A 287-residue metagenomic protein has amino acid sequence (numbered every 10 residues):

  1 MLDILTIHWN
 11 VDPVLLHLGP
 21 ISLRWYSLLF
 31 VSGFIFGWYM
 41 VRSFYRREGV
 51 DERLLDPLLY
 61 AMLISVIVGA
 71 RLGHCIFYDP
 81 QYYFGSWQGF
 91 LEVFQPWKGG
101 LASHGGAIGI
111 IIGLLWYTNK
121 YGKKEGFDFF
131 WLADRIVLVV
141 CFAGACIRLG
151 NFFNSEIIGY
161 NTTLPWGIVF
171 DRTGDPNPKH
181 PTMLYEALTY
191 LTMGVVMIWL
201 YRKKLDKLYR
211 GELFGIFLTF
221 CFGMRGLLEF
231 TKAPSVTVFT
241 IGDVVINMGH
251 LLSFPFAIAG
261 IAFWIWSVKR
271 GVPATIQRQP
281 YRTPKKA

Functional and structural regions predicted by a protein language model:
M1-A287: A feature for loop-to-transmembrane-helix boundaries and adjacent hydrophobic helices in multi-pass integral membrane
